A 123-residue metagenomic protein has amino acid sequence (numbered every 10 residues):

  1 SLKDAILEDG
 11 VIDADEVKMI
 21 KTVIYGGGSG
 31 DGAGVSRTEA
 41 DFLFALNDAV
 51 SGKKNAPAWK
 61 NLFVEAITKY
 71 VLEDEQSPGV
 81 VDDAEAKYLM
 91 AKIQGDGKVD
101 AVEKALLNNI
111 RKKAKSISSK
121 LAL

Functional and structural regions predicted by a protein language model:
S1-L123: General marker for long, soluble alpha-helical cores
